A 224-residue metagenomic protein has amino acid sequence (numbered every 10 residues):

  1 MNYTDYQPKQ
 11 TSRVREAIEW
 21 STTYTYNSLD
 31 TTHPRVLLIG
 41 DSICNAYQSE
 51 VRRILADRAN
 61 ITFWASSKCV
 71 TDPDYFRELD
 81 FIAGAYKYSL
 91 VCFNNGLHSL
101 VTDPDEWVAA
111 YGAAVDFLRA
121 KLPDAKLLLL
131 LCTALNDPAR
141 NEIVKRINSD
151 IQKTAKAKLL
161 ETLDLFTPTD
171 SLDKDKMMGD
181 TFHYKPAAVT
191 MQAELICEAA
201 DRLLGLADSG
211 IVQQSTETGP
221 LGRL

Functional and structural regions predicted by a protein language model:
N2-Q7, L135-L224: Catalytic His-Asp segment of secreted/periplasmic serine-dependent ester chemistry enzymes
Y3-G112, N136-P138, E142-K145, S149: Conserved SGNH/GDSL esterase-like catalytic core that processes O-acyl groups on lipids and polysaccharides
L37, L128, E161-L163: Hydrophobic/aromatic beta-strand patches that form the interior of the parallel beta-sheet core in alpha/beta enzyme
N60-T62, K126, L159-E161: Conserved beta-strand segments of alpha/beta enzyme cores
A65-S67, L131, F166-T169: Residues at the C-termini of beta-strands that transition into short coil/loop
N95, L129-L131: A cross-domain feature marking catalytic cores of carbohydrate-active enzymes and several ubiquitous metabolic/repair
A114-L118: Hydrophobic positions in alpha-helices of CheY-like receiver
A120-L127: A short helix->loop->beta-strand "cap" motif at the edges of active sites that frequently abuts
